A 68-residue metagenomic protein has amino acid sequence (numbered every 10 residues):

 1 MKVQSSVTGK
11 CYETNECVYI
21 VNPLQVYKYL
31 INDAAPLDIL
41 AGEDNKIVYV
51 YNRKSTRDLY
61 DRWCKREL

Functional and structural regions predicted by a protein language model:
K2-I31: N-terminal acidic leader/helix
C17-V21, D38, V48-Y51: Ordered hydrophobic segments in well-structured contexts
Q25, A41-D44, S55-D58: Generic "edge-of-domain/loop-turn" microfeature
Y27, A34-L37, T56, K65: Generic N-terminal initiation segments characterized by hydrophobic and/or small/turn-forming residues
L30-I47: Acidic, low-complexity, intrinsically disordered interaction modules
I47-L68: Long, continuous compositionally biased terminal/linker segments
